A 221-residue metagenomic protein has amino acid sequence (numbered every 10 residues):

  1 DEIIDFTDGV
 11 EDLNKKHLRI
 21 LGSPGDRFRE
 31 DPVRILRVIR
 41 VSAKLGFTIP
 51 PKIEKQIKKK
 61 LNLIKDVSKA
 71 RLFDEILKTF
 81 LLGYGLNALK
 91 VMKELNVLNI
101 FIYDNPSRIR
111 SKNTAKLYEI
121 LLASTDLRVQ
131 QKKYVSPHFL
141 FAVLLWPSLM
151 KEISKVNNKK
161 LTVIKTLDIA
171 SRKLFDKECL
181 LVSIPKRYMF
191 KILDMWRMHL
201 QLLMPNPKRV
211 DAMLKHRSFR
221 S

Functional and structural regions predicted by a protein language model:
D1-S221: Catalytic cores of the polymerase beta-like nucleotidyltransferase superfamily and closely associated nucleotide
